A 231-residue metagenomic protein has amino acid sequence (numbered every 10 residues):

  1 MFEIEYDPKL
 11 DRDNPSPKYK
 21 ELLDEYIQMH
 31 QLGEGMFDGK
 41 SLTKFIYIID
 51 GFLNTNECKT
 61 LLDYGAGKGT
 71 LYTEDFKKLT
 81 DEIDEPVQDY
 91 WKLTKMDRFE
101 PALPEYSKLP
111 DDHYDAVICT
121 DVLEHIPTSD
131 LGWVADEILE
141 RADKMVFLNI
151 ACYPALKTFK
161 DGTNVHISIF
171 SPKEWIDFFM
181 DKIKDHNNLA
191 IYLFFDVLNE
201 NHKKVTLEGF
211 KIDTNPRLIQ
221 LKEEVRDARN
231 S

Functional and structural regions predicted by a protein language model:
M1-H113, G132-A135, R141, C152 (+1 more regions): Conserved N-terminal segment of class I S-adenosyl-L-methionine
I118: A conserved beta-strand element that flanks and buttresses the S-adenosyl-L-methionine
V122-H125: Hydrophobic adenine-recognition pocket in adenosine-nucleotide-binding enzymes
P127-L131: Short N-terminal helix/helix-N-cap motif within the alpha/beta-hydrolase-1
K144-F147: Short glycine-centered segments of the SAM/dcSAM-binding site in methyltransferase folds
